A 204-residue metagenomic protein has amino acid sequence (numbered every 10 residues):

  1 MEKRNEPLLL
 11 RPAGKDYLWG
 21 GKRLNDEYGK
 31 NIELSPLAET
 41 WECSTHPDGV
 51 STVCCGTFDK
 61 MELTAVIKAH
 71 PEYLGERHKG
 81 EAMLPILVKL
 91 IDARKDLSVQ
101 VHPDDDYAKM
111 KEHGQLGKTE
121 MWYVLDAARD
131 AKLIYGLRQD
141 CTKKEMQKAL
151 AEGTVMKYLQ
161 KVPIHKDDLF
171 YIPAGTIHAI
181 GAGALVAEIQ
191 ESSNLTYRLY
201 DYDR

Functional and structural regions predicted by a protein language model:
M1-C141, D203-R204: Transition-metal
V99, I164-A182, E191: Conserved metal-binding segment of the jelly-roll/cupin
Y107-A108, D130-Y135, C141-M146, P173 (+2 more regions): Short, well-ordered, mixed-charge alpha-helical segments that flank or form enzyme active sites
L116, M156, D168, I172: Short, glycine/acidic-rich beta->alpha junctions
T119, G181-A184: Short edge beta-strand segments in beta-sheet-rich domains
Y123, F170-Y171, H178, Y197-Y202: Aromatic side chains
I134-K157, V186-R204: Double-stranded beta-helix
L159-V162: Short, surface-exposed secondary-structure edge patches
